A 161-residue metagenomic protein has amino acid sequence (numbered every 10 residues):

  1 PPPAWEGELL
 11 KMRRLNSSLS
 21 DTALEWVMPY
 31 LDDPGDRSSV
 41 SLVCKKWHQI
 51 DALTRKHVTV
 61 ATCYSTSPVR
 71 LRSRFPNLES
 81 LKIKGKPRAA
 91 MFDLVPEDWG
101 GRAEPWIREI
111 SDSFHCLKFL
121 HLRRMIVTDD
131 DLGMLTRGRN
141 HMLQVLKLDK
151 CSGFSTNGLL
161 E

Functional and structural regions predicted by a protein language model:
P1-L19: CRL adaptor-proximal regions
L19-D32, V43-H48: Short hydrophobic alpha-helical "box" of cullin-RING ligase substrate receptors that recruits the CRL scaffold
P34, Y64-P68, P87-P105, R124-G133 (+1 more regions): Short, solvent-exposed loop/turn at the beta-strand->alpha-helix junction within individual leucine-rich repeat
D36-T54, F75-P76: Short helix-loop-helix/strand-helix junction enriched in hydrophobic and basic residues
T54-V60: Surface-exposed helical/coil interface segments that assemble multiprotein signaling complexes
V58, L81-K84, L117-L122, Q144-D149: Conserved hydrophobic beta-strand positions in leucine-rich repeat
L71-R74, I110-S113, M134-T136, G158-E161: C-terminal per-repeat helix/turn "cap" of leucine-rich repeat
L135, R139-E161: Solenoidal tandem-repeat scaffolds enriched in leucines and small polar residues
